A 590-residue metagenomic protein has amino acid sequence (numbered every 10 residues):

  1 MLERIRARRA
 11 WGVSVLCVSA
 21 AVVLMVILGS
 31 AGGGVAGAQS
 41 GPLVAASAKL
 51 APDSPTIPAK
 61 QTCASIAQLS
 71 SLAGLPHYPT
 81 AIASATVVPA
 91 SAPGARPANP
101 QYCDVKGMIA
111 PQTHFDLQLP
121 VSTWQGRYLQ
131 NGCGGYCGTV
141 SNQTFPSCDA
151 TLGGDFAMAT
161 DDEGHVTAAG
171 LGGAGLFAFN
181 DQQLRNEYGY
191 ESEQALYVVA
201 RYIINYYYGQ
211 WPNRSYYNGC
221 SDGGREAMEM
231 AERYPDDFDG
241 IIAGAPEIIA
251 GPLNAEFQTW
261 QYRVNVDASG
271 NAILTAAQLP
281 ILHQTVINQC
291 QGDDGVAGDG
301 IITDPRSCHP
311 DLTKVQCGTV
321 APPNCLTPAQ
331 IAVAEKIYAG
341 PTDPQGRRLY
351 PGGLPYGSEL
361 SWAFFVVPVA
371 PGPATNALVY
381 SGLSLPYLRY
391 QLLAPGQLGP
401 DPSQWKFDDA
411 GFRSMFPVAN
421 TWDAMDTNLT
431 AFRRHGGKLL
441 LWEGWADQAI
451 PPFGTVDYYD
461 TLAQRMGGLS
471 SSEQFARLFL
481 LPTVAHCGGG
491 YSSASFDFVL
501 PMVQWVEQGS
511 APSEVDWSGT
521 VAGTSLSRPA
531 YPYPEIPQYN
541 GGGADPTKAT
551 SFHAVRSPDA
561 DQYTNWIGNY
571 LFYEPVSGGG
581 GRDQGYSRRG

Functional and structural regions predicted by a protein language model:
M25-S47: C-terminal region of N-terminal signal peptides and the immediate post-cleavage residues of exported proteins
Q39-R127, N131, V140-P146, D294 (+4 more regions): Catalytic-loop region of hydrolases
D104-L184, Y190-E191, S221, Q261-V266 (+3 more regions): N-terminal cap/lid subdomain of alpha/beta-hydrolase-fold enzymes
G135-P212, A255-E256, L398-R413, P417-T421 (+1 more regions): Cap/lid segment of the alpha/beta-hydrolase catalytic domain
Q210-S221: Alpha/beta-hydrolase fold nucleophile elbow
G219-E229: Glycine-rich nucleophile elbow surrounding the catalytic serine of serine-hydrolase chemistry
E229-A231, D236-P344, L480: A catalytic-pocket lid/entrance helix-loop region that shapes and gates access to the active site across common
L440-E443: Short beta-strand/loop motif that positions the catalytic acidic residue of the alpha/beta-hydrolase fold
